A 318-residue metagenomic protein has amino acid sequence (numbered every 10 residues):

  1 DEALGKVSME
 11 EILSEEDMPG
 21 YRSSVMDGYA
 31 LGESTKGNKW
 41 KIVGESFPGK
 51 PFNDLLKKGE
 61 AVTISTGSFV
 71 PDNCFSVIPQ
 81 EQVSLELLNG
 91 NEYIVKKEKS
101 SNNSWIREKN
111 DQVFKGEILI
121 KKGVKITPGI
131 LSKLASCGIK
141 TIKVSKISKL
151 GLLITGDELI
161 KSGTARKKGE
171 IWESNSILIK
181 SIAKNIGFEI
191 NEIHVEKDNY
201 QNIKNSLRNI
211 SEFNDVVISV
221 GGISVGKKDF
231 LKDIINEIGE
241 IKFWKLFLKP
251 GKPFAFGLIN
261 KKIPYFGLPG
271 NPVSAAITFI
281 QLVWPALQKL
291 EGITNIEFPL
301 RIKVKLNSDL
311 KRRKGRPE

Functional and structural regions predicted by a protein language model:
D1, C74, I118, D229-F230: Active-site-proximal helix-loop elements at catalytic-domain edges
D1-K41, E108, I293-R316: Short, low-complexity N-terminal leaders and the immediately following helix N-cap/first helix
G5, E10, G49, V113 (+1 more regions): Flexible glycine/proline-rich
I12, Y29-H194: Short, glycine/charged-enriched hinge/interface segments at domain edges or termini
R22, S76, N102, K109-Q112 (+10 more regions): Generic structural signal for well-ordered, non-membrane alpha-helical segments in soluble metabolic enzymes
M26-D27, T66, P250, G270: Single, functionally critical "micro-switch" positions that shape active/binding sites and transmembrane helices
L31, L134, I179, L231 (+1 more regions): Buried hydrophobic packing segments
K140-L268, P272-T278: Helix-rich terminal scaffold detector
